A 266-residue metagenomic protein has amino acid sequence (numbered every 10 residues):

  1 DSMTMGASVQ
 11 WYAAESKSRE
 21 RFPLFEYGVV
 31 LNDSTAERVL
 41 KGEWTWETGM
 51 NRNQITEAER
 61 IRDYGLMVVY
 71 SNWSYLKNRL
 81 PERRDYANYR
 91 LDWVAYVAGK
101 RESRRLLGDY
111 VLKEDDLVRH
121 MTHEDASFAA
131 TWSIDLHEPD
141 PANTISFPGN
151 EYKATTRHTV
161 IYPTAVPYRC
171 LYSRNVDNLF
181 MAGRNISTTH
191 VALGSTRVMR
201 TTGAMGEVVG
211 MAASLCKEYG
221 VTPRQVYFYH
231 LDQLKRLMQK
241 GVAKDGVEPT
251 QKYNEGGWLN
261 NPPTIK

Functional and structural regions predicted by a protein language model:
D1-K266: Flavin (FAD/FMN)-binding glycine-rich loop and adjacent Rossmann-like elements that form
